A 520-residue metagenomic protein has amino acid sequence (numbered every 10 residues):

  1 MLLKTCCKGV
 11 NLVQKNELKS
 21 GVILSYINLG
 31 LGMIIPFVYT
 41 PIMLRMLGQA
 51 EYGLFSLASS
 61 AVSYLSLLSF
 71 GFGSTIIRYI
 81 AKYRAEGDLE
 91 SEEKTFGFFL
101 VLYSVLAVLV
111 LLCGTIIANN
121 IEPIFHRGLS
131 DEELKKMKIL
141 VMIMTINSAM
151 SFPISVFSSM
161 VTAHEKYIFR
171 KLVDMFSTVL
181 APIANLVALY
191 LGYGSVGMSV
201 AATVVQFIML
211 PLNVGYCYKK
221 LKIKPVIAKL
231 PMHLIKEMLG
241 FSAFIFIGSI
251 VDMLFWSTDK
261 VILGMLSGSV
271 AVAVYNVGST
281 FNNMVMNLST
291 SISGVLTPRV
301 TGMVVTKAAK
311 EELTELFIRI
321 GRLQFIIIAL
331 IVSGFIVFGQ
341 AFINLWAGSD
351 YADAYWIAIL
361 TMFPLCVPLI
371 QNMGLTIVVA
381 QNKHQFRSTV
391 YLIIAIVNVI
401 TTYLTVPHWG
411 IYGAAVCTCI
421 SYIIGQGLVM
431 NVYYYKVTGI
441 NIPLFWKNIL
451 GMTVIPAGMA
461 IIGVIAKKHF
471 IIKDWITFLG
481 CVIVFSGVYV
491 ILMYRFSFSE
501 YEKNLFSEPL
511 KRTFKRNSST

Functional and structural regions predicted by a protein language model:
M1-F37, E90, K94-G97, L134-M137 (+3 more regions): N-terminal membrane topogenesis motif
M1-N11, N441, I461-T520: Membrane-proximal transmembrane or re-entrant/amphipathic helices at the cytosolic face
L2-Q14, L18, N213-W256, R299-G302 (+4 more regions): Interhelical loop/hinge segments that connect adjacent transmembrane helices in multipass membrane
K4-T5, V101-S257, V464-I465: Hydrophobic transmembrane helix module of multi-pass membrane transport proteins
E17-K82, V108-T115, N147, T178-P182 (+3 more regions): Signature of the first transmembrane helix
S20-P36, A201-N213, C217, M232-G302 (+4 more regions): Transmembrane helical elements of multi-pass membrane transporters/channels
F70-E86, S158, A163, L221-K222 (+4 more regions): Helix-loop junctions and terminal segments of transmembrane helices in multi-pass membrane transport/translocation
V173-K219, F241, N276, N282 (+4 more regions): Hydrophobic alpha-helical transmembrane segments
